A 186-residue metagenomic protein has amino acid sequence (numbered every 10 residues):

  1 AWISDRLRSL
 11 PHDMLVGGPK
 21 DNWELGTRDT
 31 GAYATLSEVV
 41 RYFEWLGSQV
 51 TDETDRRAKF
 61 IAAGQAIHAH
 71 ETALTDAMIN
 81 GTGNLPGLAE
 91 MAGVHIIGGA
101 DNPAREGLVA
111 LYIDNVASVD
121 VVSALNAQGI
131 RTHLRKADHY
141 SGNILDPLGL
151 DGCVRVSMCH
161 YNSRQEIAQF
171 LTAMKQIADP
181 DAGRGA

Functional and structural regions predicted by a protein language model:
A1-A186: Pyridoxal 5′-phosphate
